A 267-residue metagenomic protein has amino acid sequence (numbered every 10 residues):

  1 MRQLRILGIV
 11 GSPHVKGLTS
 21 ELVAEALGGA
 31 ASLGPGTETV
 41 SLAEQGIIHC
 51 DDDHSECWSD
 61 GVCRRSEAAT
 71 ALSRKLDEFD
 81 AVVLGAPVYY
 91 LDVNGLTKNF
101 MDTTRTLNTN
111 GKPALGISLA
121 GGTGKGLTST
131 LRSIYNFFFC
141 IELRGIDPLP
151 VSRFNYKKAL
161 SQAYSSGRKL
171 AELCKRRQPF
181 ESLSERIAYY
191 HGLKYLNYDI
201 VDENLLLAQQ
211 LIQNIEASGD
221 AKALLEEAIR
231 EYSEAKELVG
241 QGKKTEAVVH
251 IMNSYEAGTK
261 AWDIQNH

Functional and structural regions predicted by a protein language model:
M1, T109-N110: Short helix-terminating capping/connector loops at secondary-structure junctions
M1-M101, Y164, L170-A171, K175 (+1 more regions): N-terminal beta1-alpha1-beta2 submodule of the flavodoxin-like/Rossmannoid cofactor-binding fold
D102-T106: A mobile, often basic/glycine-rich helix-loop segment that functions as the active-site lid/recognition loop
L107, I141, L173: Phosphate/oxyanion-binding loops and surfaces in catalytic or ligand/nucleic-acid-binding neighborhoods
N110-Q162: Short, glycine-/small-residue-rich phosphate/pyrophosphate-handling segment
